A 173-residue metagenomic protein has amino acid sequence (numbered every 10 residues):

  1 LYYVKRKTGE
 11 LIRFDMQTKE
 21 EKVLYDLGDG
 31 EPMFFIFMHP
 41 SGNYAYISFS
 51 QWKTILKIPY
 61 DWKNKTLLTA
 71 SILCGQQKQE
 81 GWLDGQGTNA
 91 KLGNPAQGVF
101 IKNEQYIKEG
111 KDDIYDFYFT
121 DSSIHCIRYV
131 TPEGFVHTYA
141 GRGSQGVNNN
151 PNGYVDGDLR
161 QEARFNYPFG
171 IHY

Functional and structural regions predicted by a protein language model:
Y3-K7, H39, A45-K53, G110 (+1 more regions): Conserved beta-strand positions in repeat-built beta-propeller and related beta-rich domains
V4, F14, I58-Y60, Y129-V130: Hydrophobic/aromatic beta-strand positions that recur at structurally equivalent sites within the blades
K7, Q17, P40-S41, P132: Short, ordered coil/turn segments that flank beta-strands lining enzyme active or ligand-binding pockets
G9-I12, K53-L56, H125-R128, F135: A short loop-to-beta-strand structural motif that recurs across blades of beta-propeller domains
G9-L11, A45, A70, G98 (+1 more regions): Small side chains
Q17-F34, T66-A96, F135-F169: Gly/Pro-rich loop segments of beta-rich domains
I36-H39, V99-F100, H172-Y173: Conserved beta-strand position repeated across blades of beta-propeller domains
